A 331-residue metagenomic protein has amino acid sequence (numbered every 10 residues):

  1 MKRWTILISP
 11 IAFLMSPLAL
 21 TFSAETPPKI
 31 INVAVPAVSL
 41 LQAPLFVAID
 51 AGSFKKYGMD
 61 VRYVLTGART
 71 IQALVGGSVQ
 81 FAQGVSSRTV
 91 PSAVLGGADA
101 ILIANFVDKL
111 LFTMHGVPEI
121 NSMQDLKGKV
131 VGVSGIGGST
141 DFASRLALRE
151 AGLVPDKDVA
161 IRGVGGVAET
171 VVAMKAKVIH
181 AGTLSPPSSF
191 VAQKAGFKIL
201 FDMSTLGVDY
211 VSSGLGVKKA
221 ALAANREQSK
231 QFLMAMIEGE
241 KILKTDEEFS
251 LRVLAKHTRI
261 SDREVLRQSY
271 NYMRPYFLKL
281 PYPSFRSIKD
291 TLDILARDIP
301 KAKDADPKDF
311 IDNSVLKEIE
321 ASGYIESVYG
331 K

Functional and structural regions predicted by a protein language model:
M1-W4: Positively charged n-region of N-terminal signal peptides that target proteins for export
I8-A19: Bacterial N-terminal signal peptides
A24-A176, H180-P186, K198-M203, V208-D209: Short, glycine-/small- and polar/acidic-enriched structural segments that line small-molecule recognition paths
F46, V90-P91, R145, F190-Q193 (+3 more regions): Predominant activation on well-ordered alpha-helical scaffold segments within soluble catalytic domains
A68-Q72, A160-R162, Q268-M273, D306-K317: Short linear loop/turn motifs
R88, A168-R259: Pocket-lining segment of extracytoplasmic ligand-binding domains
A223-A305: Secondary-structure end/capping motifs
D293-K331: Conserved C-terminal helix/tail region of periplasmic/extracytoplasmic solute-binding proteins
